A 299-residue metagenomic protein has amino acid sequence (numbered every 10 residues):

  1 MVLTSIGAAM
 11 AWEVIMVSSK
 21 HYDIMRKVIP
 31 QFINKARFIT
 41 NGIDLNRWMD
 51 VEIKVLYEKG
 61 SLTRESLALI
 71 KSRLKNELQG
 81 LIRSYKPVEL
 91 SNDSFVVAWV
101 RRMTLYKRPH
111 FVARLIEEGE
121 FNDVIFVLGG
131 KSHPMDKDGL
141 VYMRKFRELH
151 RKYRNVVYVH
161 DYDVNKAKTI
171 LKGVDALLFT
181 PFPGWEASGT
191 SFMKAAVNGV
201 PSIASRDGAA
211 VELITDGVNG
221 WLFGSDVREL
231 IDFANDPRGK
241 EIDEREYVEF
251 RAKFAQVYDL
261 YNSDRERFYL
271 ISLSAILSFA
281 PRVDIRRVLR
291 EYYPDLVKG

Functional and structural regions predicted by a protein language model:
M1-G299: Catalytic cores of carbohydrate-active enzymes across secretory and cytosolic contexts
